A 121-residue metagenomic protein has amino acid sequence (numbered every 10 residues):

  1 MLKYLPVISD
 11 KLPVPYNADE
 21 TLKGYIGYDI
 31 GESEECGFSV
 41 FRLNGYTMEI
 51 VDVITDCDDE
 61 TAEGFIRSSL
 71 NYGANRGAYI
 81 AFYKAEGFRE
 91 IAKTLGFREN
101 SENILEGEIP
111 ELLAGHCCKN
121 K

Functional and structural regions predicted by a protein language model:
M1-L22, A114-K121: Short amphipathic alpha-helix that is part of the acyltransferase structural core
L5-V7, Y25, I80-K84: Short, hydrophobic beta-strand segments that form beta-sheet elements in well-ordered domains
N17-A18, G31, G73: Structural motif
K23-G64: Conserved donor-binding loop and adjoining core beta-sheet/short helix segment in diverse acyl/aminoacyl transferases
G24-G27, G37, G73, A81 (+1 more regions): Small side chains
T47-M48, N75-Y83: Hydrophobic beta-strand segments of well-ordered beta-sheets in folded domains
G64-Y79: Conserved acyl-CoA
F82-K121: Terminal substrate-recognition subdomain of acyl/acetyltransferases
